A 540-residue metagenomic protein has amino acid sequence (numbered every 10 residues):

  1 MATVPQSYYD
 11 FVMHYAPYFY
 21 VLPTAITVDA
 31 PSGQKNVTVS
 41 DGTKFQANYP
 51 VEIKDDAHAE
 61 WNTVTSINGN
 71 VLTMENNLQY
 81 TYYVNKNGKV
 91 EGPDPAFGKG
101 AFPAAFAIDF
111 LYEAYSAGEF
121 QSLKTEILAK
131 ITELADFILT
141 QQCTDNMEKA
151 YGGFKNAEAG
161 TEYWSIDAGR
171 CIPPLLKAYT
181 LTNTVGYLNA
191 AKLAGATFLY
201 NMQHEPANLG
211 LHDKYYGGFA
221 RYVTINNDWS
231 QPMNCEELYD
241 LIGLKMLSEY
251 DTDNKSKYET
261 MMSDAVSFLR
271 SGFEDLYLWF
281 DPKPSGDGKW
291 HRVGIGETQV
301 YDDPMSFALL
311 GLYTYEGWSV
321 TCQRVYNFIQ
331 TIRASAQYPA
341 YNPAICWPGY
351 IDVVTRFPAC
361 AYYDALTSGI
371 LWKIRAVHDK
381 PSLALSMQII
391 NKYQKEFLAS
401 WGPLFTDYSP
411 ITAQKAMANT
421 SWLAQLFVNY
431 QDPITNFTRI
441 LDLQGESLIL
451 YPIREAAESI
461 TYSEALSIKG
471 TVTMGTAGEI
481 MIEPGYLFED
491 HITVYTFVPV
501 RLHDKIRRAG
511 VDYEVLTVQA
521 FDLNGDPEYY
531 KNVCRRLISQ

Functional and structural regions predicted by a protein language model:
M1-L22, E91-P433: Glycan-recognition and catalytic cores of secretory/periplasmic carbohydrate-active enzymes
T3, Y8-F11, P17-A30, N62 (+1 more regions): Short beta-strand/loop turn elements enriched in aromatics
L22-Q34, D41-Y49, K54-P93: Small/polar beta-strand repeat architecture
I26-Q34, T65-V71, H204, A334-Q337 (+3 more regions): Short, ordered beta-strand-loop transition motifs
Q34-T38, D432-T438: Charged, amphipathic alpha-helical segments
N48-D56, V90, L448-P452, H503-G510: Short conserved beta-strand and strand-loop elements enriched in small hydrophobics with frequent Asp/Gly
I434-I460, E464: Active-site-proximal polar cores
E455-Q540: Short, conserved turn/kink motifs that form compact alpha/beta structural patches or helix kinks used as
